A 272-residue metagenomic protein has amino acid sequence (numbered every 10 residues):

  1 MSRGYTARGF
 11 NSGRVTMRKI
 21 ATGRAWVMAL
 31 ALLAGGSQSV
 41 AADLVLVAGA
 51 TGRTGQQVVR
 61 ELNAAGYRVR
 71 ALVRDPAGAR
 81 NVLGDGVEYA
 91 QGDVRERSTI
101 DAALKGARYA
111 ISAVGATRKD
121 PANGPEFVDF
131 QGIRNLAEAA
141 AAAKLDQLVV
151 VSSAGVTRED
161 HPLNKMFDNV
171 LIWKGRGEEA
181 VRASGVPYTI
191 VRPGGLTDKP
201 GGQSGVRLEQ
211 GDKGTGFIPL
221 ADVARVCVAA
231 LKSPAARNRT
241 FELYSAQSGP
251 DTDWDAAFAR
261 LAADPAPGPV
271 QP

Functional and structural regions predicted by a protein language model:
V15-V27: Bacterial N-terminal signal peptides that target proteins for export
A25-G35: Bacterial N-terminal signal peptides
S37-A41: Sec/Tat signal peptide C-region and signal peptidase I cleavage site
A42-T51, Q57, A221-P272: Mid/C-terminal beta-alpha module of Rossmann-like enzyme folds, strongest in SDR-family dehydrogenases/epimerases
V45-L46, A50-R53, A71-A142: NAD(P)H-binding glycine-rich loop region in Rossmannoid oxidoreductase-like domains and their noncatalytic homologs
L62: Aromatic pocket-lining residues of Rossmann-like dinucleotide-binding sites
E96, G132, G177, P219-D222: Conserved cofactor-binding/catalytic machinery of classical short-chain dehydrogenase/reductase
A116-Q210, T215: Glycine-/Pro-rich loop/turn segments that contact NAD(P) or position catalytic residues in Rossmann-like domains
